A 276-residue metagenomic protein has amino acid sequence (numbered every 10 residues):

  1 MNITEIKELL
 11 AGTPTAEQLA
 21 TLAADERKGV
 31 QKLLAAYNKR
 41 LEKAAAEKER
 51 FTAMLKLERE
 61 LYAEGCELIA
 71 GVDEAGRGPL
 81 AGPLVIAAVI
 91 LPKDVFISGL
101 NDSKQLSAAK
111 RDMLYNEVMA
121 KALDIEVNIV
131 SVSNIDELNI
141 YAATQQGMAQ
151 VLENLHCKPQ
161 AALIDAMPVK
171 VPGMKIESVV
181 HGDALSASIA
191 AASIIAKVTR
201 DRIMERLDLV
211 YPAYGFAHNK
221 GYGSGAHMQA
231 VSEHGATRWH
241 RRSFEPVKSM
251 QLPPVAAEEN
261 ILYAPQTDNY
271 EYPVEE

Functional and structural regions predicted by a protein language model:
M1-A70, R77-E276: RNase H-like, Mg2+-dependent phosphodiesterase core, and more generally RNA phosphate-backbone-engaging helix-loop
